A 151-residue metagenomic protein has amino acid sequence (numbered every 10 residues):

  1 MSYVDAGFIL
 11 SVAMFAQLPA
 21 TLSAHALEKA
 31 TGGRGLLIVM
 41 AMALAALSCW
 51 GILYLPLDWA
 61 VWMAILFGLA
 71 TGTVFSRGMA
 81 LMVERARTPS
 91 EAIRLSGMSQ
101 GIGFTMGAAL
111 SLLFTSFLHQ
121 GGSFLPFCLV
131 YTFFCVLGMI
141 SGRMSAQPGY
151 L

Functional and structural regions predicted by a protein language model:
S2-L10, A92, S96: Juxtamembrane helix-start elements in MFS-like secondary transporters
G7-Q17, S99, G103, F134: Transmembrane alpha-helical segments of major facilitator superfamily
A20-G33: Helix-to-loop junctions at the C-terminal end of transmembrane segments in multipass secondary transporters
L36-W50: Structural signature of the two symmetry-related core transmembrane helices
D58-F67: Paired small-residue
T73-R87: Intracellular juxtamembrane helix-capping segments at the cytosolic ends of symmetry-related transmembrane helices
A86-S123, Y131: A late C-terminal transmembrane helix in Major Facilitator Superfamily
S123, L129-L151: Multi-pass alpha-helical transporter architecture, strongest for 12-TM Major Facilitator/SLC carriers used
